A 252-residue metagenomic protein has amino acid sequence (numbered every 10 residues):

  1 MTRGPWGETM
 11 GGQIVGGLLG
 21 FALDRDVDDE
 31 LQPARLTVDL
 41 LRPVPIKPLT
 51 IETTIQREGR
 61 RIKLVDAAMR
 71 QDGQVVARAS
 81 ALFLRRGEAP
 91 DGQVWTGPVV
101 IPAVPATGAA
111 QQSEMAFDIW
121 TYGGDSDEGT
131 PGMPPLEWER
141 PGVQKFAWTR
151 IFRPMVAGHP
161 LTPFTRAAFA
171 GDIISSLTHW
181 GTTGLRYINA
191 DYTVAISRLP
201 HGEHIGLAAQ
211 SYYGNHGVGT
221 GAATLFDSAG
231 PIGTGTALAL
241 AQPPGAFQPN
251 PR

Functional and structural regions predicted by a protein language model:
M1-R252: Terminal targeting signals and extreme-terminal segments of soluble enzymes
